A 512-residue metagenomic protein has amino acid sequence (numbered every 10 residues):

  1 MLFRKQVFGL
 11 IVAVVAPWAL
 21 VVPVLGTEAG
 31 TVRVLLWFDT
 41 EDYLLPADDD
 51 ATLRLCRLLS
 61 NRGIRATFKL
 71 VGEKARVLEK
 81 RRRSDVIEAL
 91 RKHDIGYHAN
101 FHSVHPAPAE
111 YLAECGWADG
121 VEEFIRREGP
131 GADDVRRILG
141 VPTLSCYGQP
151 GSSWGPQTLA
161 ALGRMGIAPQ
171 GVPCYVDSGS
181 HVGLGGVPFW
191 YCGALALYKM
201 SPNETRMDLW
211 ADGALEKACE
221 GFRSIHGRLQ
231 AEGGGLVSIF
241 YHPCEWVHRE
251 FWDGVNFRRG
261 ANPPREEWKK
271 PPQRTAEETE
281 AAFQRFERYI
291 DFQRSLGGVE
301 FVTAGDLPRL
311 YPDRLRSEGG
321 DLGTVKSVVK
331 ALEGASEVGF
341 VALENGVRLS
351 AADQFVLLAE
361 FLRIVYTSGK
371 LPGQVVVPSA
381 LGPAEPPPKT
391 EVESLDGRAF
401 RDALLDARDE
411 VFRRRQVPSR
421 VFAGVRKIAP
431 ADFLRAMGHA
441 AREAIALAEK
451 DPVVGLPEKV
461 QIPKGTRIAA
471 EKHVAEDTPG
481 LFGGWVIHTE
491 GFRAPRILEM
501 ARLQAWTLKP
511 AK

Functional and structural regions predicted by a protein language model:
M1-I11: Bacterial N-terminal signal peptides that target proteins for export
G9-A19: Bacterial N-terminal signal peptides
A19, V24-A29: Boundary at the C-terminal end of the N-terminal hydrophobic targeting segment
E28-R91, L236-F240, C244-W246, G254 (+5 more regions): Active-site beta->alpha N-cap acidic-glycine motif
D48-L55, K80-R82, V121-G129, L215-I225 (+1 more regions): Well-ordered, non-membrane alpha-helical segments in soluble/globular domains
R65-P156, S178-H181, G235-P243, K269 (+6 more regions): Metal-dependent polysaccharide deacetylase catalytic core of the NodB/CE4 family, i.e., the active-site-bearing domain
E79, V104, V141, S145-N256: Active-site-adjacent pocket scaffolds in enzyme catalytic domains
P169-H181, A231-L236, Y241-S327: C-terminal domain-boundary segment and adjacent tail
